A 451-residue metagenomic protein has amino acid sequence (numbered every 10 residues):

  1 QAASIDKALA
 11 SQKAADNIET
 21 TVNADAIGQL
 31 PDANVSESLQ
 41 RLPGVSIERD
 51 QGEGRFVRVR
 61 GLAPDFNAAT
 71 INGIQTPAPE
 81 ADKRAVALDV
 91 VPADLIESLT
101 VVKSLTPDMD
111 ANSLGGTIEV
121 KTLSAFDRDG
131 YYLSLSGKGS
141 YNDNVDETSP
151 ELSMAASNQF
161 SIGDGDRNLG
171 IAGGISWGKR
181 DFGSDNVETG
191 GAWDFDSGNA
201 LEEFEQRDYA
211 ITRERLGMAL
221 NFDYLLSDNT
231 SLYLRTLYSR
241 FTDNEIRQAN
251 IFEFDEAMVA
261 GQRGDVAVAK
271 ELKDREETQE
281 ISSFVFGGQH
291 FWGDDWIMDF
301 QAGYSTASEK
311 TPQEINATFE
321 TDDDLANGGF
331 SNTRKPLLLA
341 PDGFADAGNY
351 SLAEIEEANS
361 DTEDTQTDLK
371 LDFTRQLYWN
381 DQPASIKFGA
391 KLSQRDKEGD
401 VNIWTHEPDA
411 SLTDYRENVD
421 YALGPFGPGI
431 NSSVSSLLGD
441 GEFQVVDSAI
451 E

Functional and structural regions predicted by a protein language model:
Q1-G28, P64: Short, acidic, small-residue-rich periplasmic hinge/interaction motif at the N-terminus of Gram-negative outer-membrane
V35-S38, R55-R58, T70, V86-D89 (+2 more regions): N-terminal periplasmic accessory domains that precede and gate Gram-negative outer-membrane beta-barrel machines
S36-Q75, K103: Extracytoplasmic beta-strand/coil segments of soluble accessory domains associated with Gram-negative outer-membrane
I74-K103, M154: Short acidic/polar hinge/loop motifs at secondary-structure boundaries that mediate gating or recognition
M109, A125-Y131, S161-L169, N229 (+2 more regions): Short loop/turn motifs that connect adjacent beta-strands in outer-membrane beta-barrel proteins
T122, G139-D143, I175-D181, Y238-T242 (+5 more regions): Transmembrane beta-strands of outer-membrane beta-barrel pores
V145-F252, A269, K273, Q279-G287: Transmembrane beta-barrel wall of Gram-negative outer-membrane proteins
A326-E354, N402-E451: Flexible glycine-rich, low-complexity coil/linker segments exposed to the extracellular/periplasmic environment
